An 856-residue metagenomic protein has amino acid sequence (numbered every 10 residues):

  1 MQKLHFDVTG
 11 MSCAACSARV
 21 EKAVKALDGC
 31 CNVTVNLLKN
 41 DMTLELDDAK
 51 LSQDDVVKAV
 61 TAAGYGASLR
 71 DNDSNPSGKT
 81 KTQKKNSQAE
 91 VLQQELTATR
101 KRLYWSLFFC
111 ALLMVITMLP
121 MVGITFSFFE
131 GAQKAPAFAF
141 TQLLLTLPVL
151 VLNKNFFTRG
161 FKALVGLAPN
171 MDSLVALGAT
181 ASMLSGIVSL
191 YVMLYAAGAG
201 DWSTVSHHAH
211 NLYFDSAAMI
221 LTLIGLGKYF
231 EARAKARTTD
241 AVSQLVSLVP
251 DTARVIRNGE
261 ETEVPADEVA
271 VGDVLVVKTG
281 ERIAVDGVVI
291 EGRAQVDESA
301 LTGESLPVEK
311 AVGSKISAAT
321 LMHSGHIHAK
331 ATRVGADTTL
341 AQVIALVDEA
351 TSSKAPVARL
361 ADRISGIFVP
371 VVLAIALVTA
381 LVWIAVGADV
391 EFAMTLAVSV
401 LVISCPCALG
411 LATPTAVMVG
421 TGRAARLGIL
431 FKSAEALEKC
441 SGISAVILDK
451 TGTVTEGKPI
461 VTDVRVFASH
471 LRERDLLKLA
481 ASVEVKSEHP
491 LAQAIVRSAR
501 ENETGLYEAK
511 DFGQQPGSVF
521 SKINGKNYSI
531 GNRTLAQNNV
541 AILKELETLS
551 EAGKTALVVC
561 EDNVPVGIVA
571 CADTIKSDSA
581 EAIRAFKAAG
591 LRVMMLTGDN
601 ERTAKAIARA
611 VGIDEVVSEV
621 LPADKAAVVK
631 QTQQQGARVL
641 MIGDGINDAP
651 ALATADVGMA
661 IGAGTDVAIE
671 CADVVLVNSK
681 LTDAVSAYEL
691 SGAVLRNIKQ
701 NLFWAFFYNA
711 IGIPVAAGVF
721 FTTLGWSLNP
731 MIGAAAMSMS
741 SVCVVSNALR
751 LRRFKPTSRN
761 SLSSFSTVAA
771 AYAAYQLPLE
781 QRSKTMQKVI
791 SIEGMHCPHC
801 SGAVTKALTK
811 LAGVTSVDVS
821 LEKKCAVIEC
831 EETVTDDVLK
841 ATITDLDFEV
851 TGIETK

Functional and structural regions predicted by a protein language model:
M1-A137, K235, E260, A341 (+2 more regions): Flexible metal-binding regulatory segments at protein termini and peripheral loops
Q2, A18, G525, G553-T555 (+1 more regions): Conserved ATP-binding TGD loop and adjacent catalytic N/P-domain core of P-type ATPases
C13, V20, V24, L44 (+37 more regions): Residue-level signature of catalytic and energy-coupling elements of molecular machines, predominantly ATP/GTP-dependent
C31-L46, D54, N211-F214, S243-D337 (+3 more regions): Conserved cytosolic catalytic loops of P-type ATPases
G64-R70, G78-K81, K85-S87, F140-Q142 (+7 more regions): Actuator/coupling domain of P-type ATPases
V122-P136, V165, L184, R423 (+7 more regions): Membrane-embedded alpha-helical bundles of multi-pass transporters
L144-F156, A163-G166, T180, S203 (+5 more regions): Hydrophobic alpha-helical transmembrane segments
V461, R465-A589, E601, I613-V629: P-type ATPase nucleotide-binding
